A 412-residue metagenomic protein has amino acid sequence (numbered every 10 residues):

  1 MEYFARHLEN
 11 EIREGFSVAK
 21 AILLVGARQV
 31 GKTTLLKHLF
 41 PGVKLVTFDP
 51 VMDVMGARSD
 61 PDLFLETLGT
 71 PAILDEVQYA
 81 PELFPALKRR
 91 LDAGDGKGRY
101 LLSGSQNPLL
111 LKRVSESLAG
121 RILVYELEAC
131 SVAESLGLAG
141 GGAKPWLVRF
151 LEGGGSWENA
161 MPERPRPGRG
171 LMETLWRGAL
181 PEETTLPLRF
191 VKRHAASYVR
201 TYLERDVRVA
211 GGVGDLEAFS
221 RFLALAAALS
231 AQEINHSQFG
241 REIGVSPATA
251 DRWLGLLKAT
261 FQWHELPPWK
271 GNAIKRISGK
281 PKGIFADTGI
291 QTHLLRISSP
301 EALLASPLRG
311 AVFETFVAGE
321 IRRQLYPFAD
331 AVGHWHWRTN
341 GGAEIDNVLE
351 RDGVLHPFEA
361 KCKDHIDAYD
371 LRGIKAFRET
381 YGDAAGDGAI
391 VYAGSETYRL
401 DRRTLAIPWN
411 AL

Functional and structural regions predicted by a protein language model:
M1-F16: N-terminal pre-Walker A segment at the start of P-loop NTPase domains
L24: Hydrophobic anchor at the beta1->P-loop junction of P-loop NTPases
K32-T33: Conserved lysine of the Walker
V43-P71: Short glycine-rich substrate-engagement loop in P-loop NTPases that contacts/grips substrate
F84-P108, S115-S117: Conserved catalytic/switch belt of AAA+ P-loop NTPases
N107, K112-A228: Interdomain motor-coupling "hinge/lid" segment immediately C-terminal to the ATP-binding subdomain of NTP-driven enzymes
G154, A393-L412: Domain-level recognition of nuclease-like catalytic cores that cleave nucleotide substrates
T184-L355: Accessory nucleic acid-recognition modules appended to NTPase machines
